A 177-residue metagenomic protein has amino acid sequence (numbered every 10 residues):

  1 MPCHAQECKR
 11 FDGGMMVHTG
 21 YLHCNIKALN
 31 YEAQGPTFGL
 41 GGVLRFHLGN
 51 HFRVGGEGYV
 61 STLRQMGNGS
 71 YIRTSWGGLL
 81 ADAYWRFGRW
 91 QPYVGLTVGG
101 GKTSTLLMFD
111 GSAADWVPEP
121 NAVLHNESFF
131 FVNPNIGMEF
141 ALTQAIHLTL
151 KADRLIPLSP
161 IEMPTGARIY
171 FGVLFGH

Functional and structural regions predicted by a protein language model:
C3-V54, G166, L174-H177: Short glycine/proline- and aromatic-enriched beta-strand/turn motifs that initiate or cap beta-hairpins
K9-F11, Q34-L40, Y71-G77, W90 (+2 more regions): Residues that define the transmembrane beta-barrel architecture of outer-membrane proteins
D12-G20, E57-Y59, G95-G99, K151-D153: Transmembrane beta-strands of outer-membrane beta-barrel proteins
G13-Y21, T103-T105, P118-G137, I169-L174: Outer membrane beta-barrel transmembrane domains
Y21, A83-W85, I156-L158: Short, well-ordered turn and helix-capping elements at secondary-structure junctions
I26-N30, R64-G69, P118-L124, L155-I161: Extracellular loop and loop/strand-boundary signature of outer-membrane beta-barrel proteins
F46-W116, V132, F140-I146, G172-H177: Gram-negative (and chloroplast) outer-membrane scaffold detector with strong preference for beta-barrel transmembrane
K151-G176: C-terminal/domain-terminus segments
